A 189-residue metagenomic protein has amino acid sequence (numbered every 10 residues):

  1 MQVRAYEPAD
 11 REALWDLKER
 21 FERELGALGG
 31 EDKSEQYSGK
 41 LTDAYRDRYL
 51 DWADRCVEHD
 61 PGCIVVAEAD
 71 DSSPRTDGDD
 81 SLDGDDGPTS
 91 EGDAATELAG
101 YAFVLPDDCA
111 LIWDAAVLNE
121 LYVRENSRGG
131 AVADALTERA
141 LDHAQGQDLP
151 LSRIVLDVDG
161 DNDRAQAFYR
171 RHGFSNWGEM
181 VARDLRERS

Functional and structural regions predicted by a protein language model:
M1-V3: Extreme N-terminal starter segment of soluble prokaryotic enzymes
A5-R11, D16-N119, R124, T137 (+3 more regions): Acetyl-CoA-dependent GNAT
W113, A131, R164: Residues that form or flank phosphate/diphosphate-binding pockets in enzymes that use nucleotide phosphates
D114, P150-S152, W177: Residue-level signal for beta-strand positions within conserved beta-sheet cores that form or flank
R128, A140, P150-A165, A182-E187: Conserved beta-strand-loop-alpha-helix junction that forms the acyl-donor binding cleft
G129-T137: Glycine-rich acyl-CoA binding loop
D134, G160-G178: Conserved active-site alpha-helix within GNAT-family acetyltransferase domains
Q147-L149, H172: Structural motif
